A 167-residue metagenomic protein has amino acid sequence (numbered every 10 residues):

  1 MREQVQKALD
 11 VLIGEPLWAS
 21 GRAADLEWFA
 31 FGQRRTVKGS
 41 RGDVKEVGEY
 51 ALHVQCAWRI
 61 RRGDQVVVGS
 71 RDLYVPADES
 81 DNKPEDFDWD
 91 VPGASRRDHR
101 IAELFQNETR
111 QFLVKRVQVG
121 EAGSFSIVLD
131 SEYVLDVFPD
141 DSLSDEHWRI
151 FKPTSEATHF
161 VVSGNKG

Functional and structural regions predicted by a protein language model:
M1-G167: Surface-exposed, interaction-prone regions used to assemble/regulate multi-protein complexes
